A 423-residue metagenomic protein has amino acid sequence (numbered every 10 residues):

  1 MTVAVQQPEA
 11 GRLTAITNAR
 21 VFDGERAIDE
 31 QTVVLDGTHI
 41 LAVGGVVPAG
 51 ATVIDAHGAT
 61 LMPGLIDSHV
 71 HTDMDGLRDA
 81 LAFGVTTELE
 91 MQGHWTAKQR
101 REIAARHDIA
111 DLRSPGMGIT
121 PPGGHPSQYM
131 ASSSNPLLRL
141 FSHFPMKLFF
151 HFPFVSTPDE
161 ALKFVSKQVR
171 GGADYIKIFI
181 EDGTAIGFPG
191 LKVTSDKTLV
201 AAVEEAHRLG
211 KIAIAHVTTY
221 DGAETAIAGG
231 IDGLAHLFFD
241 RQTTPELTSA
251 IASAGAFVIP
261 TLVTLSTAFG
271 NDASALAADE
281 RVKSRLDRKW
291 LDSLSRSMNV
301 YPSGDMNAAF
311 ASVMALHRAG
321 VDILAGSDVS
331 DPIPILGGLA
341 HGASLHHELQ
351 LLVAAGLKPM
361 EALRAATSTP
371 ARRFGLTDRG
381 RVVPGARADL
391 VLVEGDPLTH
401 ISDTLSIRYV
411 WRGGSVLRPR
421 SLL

Functional and structural regions predicted by a protein language model:
M1-T14, V21-M62: Histidine-rich, glycine-flanked metal-binding segment
A19, A366, P384-L423: C-terminal cap of metal-dependent C-N hydrolases
A19, T38, G58, H69 (+15 more regions): Divalent metal-coordination and catalytic microenvironments
A59-D79: Di-metal (Zn2+ and/or Mg2+/Mn2+) metal-binding site signature of metallo-dependent hydrolases with the MBL/beta-CASP
L61, L77-I212, L247, A252-L286: Divalent-metal coordination cores built from histidine and acidic residues
G84, I227-L234, S253-F257, G320-D322: Glycine-enriched alpha-helix->loop->beta-strand junction motifs that scaffold or abut catalytic
R208, S293-V300, M306-V393: His/Asp/Glu-enriched, well-ordered alpha-helical/loop segment that forms or immediately abuts the divalent-metal
A223-G230, T264-K283, R318-A319, S327-Q350 (+1 more regions): Histidine/acidic-residue-rich catalytic or RNA/ligand-binding cores of hydrolases and nuclease-related proteins
